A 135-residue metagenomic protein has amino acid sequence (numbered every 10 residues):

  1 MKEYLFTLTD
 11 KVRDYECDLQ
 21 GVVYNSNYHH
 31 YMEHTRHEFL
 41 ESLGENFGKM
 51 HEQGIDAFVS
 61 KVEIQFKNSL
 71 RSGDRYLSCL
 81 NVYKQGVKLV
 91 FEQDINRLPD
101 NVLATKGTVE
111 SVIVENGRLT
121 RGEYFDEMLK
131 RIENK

Functional and structural regions predicted by a protein language model:
K2-V59, V114-K135: Hot-dog-fold acyl-thioester-processing enzymes
T7-T9, E63, T108: Generic structural signal for residues positioned in beta-strands
V12-E16, V62-N68, P99: Short, well-ordered turn and helix-capping elements at secondary-structure junctions
F39-V90, K106: Hydrophobic beta-strand-centered segment that forms part of the acyl-chain substrate-binding groove
F66, R71-S72, V82-K135: HotDog/MaoC-like acyl-thioester-processing domains
